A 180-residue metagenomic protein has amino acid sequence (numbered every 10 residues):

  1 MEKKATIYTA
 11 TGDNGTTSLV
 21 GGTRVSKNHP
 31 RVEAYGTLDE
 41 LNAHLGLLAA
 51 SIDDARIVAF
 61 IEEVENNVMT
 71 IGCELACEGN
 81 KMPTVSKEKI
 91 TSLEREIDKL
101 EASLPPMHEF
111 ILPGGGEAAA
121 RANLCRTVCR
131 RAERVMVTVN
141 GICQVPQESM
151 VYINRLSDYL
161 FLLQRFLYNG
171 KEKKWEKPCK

Functional and structural regions predicted by a protein language model:
M1-K180: Phosphate/pyrophosphate-binding loop motifs in nucleotide- or prenyl diphosphate-using proteins
